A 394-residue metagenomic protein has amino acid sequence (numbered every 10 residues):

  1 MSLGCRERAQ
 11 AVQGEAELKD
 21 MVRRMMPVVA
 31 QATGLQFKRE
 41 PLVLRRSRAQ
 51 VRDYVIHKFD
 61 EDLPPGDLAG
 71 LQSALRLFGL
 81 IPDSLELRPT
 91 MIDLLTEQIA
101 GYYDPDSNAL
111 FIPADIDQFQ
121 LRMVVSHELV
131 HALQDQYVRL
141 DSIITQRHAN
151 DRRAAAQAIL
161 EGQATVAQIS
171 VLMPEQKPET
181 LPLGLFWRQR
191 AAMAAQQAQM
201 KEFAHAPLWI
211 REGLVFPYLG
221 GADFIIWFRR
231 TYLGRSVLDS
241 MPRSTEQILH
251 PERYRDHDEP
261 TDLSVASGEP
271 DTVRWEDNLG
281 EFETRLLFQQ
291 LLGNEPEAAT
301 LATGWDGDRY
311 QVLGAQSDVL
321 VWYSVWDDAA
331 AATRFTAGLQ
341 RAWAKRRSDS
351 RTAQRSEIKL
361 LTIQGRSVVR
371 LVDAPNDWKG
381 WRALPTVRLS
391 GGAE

Functional and structural regions predicted by a protein language model:
R6-R8: Bacterial signal peptide processing site
D20-F119: Auxiliary, metal-adjacent structural segments of Zn-dependent hydrolase domains
M25, D135-D141, T145-A194: Post-HExxH zinc-binding segment in Zn-dependent metallohydrolases
V29, M123-L140, A164-T165, D328: Active-site recognition of the HExxH zinc-binding catalytic motif
K38-K58, R147-D151, P182-A191, P242-E246: Acidic helix-start/capping segments at beta-turn-to-alpha-helix junctions
A109-S126, A149-A156: Short pre-active-site segment immediately N-terminal to the catalytic Zn-binding motif
A198-S317, Y323: Pan-zinc metallopeptidase signature
D306-E394: C-terminal soluble interaction/assembly domains
